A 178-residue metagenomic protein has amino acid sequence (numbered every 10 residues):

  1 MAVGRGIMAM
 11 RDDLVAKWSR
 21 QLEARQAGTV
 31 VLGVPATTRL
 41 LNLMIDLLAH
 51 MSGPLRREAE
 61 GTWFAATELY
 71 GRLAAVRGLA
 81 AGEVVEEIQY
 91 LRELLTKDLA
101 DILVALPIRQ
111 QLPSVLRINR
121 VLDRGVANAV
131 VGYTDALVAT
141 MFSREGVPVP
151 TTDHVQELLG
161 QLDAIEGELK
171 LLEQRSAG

Functional and structural regions predicted by a protein language model:
M1-G82: N-terminal low-complexity or simple alpha-helical regulatory segments that function as activation/interaction modules
V3, W63-Q174: Long, amphipathic alpha-helical coupling/dimerization segments that relay conformational signals between
A177-G178: Eukaryotic, compositionally biased intrinsically disordered regions
